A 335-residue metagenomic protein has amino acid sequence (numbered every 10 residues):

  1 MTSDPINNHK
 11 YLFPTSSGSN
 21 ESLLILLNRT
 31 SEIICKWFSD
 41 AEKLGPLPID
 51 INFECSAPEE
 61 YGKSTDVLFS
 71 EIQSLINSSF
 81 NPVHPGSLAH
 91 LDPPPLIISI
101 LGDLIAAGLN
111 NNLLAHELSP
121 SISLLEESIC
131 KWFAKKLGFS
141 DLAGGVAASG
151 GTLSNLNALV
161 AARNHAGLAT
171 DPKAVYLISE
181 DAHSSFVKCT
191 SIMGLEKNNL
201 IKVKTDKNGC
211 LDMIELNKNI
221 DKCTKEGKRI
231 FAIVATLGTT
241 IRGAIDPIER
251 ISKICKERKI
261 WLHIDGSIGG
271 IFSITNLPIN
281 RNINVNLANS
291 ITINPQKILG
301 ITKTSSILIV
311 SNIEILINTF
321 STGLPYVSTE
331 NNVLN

Functional and structural regions predicted by a protein language model:
T2-H9, D92-A106, N110-R229: PLP-dependent aspartate aminotransferase-fold enzymes
T2-L142: N-terminal entrance/gating region of PLP-dependent enzymes' catalytic architecture
N157-V160, V187-I192, G243-P247, F272-L277 (+2 more regions): Short acidic, glycine/serine/threonine-rich loops at helix termini
A182, T239, I268-G270, K297: Active-site-proximal loop/turn and secondary-structure-junction residues that shape catalytic pockets, frequently
L211-H263: Active-site phosphate-binding strand-loop segment of PLP-dependent enzymes
K222, G269-S290: Acidic/histidine-rich catalytic neighborhood
I283-N335: Active-site C-terminal subdomain of aminotransferase-like
